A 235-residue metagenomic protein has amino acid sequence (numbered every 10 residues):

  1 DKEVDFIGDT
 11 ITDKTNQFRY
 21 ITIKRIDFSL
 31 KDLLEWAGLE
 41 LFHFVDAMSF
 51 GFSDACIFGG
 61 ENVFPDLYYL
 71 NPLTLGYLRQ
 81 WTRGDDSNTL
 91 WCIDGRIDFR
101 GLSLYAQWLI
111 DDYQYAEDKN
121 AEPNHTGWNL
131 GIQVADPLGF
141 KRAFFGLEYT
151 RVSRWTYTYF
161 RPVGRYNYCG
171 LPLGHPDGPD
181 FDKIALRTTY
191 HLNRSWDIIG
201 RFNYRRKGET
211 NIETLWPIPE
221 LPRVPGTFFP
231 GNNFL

Functional and structural regions predicted by a protein language model:
D1-M48: Internal, well-ordered domain-core segments that constitute the primary functional module of diverse proteins
L30-L235: Exposed, low-structure sequence patches enriched in small/polar residues
